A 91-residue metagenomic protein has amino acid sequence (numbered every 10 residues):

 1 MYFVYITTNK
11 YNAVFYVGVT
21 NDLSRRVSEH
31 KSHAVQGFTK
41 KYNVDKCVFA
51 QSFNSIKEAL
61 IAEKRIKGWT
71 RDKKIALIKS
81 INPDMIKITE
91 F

Functional and structural regions predicted by a protein language model:
M1-Q36, K40-A50, N54, L60-K67 (+2 more regions): GIY-YIG nuclease catalytic motif and its immediate N-terminal context
